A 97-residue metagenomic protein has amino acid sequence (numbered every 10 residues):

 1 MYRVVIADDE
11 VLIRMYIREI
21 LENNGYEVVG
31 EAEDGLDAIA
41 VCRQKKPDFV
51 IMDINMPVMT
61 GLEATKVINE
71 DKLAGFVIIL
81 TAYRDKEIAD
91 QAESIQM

Functional and structural regions predicted by a protein language model:
A7-D8, A32, V50: Conserved sequence signature across two-component system core domains
V11-G30: Two-component/phosphorelay signaling modules centered on CheY-like receiver
M15, E63, R84-M97: Alpha4 helix (beta4-alpha4-beta5 surface) of REC/receiver domains from two-component response regulators
D34-D37, T60-E63: Acidic catalytic/metal-coordinating carboxylates
R43-K45, V67-A74, I95: Conserved phosphotransfer cores of two-component systems
K45-I51: Active-site beta3 strand of CheY-like receiver
M56: Receiver (REC) domain active-site loop signature in two-component systems and cognate sites in sensor histidine kinases
